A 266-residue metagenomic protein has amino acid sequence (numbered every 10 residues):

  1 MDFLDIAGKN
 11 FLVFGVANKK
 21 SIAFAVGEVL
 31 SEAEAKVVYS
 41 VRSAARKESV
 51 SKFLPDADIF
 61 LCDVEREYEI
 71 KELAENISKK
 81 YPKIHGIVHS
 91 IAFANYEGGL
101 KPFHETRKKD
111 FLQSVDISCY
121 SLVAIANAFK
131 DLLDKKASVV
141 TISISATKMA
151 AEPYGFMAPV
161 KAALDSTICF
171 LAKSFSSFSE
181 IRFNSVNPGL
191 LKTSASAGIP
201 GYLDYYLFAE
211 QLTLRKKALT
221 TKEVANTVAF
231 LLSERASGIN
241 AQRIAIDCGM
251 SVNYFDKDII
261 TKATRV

Functional and structural regions predicted by a protein language model:
F3-S40: Canonical Rossmann dinucleotide-binding motif of NAD(H)/NADP(H)-dependent dehydrogenases/reductases, specifically
G15-F24, A92-D131, K135-F178, N187-K192 (+2 more regions): Catalytic loop of short-chain dehydrogenase/reductase
C62, R66-K71, E75, K79-K80 (+5 more regions): Conserved mid-core segment of classical short-chain dehydrogenase/reductases
S177-R182, I239-A241: Short, small/polar-rich loop/turn modules that mediate ligand/substrate recognition or access, typified
R182-K192, L232, A245-D247: Conserved SDR Rossmann-fold cofactor-binding beta-strand/turn motif
I199-T213, K262-R265: A short C-terminal helix-loop "cap" of Rossmann-like NAD(P)-dependent dehydrogenase/epimerase domains
T213-V224: A conserved structural motif in NAD(P)-dependent oxidoreductases
N240-V266: Short C-terminal tail/terminal secondary-structure segment of NAD(P)H-dependent dehydrogenase/reductase domains
